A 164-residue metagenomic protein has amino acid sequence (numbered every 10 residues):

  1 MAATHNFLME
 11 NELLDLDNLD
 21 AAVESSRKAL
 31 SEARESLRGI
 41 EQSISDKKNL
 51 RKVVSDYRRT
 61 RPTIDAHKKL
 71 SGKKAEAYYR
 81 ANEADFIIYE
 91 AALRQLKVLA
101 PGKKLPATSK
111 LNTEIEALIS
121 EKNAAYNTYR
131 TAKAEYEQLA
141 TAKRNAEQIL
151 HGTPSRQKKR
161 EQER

Functional and structural regions predicted by a protein language model:
M1-R164: Extended intrinsically disordered terminal tails
